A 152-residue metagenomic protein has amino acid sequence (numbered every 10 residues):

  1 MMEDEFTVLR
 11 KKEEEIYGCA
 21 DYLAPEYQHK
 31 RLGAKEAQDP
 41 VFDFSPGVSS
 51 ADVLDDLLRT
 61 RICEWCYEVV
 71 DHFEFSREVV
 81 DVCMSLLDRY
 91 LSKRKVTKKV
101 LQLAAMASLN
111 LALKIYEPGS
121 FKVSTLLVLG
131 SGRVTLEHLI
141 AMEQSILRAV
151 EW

Functional and structural regions predicted by a protein language model:
M1-A104, N110-W152: Acidic, Ser/Thr/Pro-rich regulatory low-complexity segments at or just upstream of the first helical elements of major
